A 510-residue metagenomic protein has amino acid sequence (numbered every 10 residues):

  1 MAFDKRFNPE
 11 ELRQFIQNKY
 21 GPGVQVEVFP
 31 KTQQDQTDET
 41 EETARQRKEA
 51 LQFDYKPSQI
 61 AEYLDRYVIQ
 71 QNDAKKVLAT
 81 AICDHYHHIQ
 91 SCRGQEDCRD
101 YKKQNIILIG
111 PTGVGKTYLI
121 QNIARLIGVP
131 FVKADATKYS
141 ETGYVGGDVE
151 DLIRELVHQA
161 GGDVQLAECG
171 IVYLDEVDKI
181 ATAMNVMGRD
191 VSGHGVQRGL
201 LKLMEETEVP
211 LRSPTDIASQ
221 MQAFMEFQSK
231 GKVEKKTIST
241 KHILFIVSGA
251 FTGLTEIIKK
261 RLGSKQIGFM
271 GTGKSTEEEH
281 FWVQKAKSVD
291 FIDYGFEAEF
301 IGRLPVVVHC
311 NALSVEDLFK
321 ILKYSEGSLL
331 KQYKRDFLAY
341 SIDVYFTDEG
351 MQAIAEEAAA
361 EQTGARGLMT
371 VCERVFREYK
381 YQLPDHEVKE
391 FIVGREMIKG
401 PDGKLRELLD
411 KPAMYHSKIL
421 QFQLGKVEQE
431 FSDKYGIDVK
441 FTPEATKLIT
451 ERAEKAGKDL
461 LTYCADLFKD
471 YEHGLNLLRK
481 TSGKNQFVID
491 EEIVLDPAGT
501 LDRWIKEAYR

Functional and structural regions predicted by a protein language model:
M1-R510: Non-catalytic accessory segments flanking P-loop/AAA+ NTPase cores
